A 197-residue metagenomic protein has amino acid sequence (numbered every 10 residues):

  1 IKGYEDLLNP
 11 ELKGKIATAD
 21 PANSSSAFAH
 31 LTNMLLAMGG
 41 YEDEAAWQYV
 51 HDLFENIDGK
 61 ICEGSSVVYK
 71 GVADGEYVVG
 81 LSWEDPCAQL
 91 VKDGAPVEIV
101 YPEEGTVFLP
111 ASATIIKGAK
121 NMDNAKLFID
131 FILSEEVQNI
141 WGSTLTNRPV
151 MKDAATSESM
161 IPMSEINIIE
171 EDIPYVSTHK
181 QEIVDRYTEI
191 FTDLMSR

Functional and structural regions predicted by a protein language model:
I1-E76: Extracytoplasmic ligand-binding site segments that recognize negatively charged/polar headgroups
Y4, V68-Y69, C87, A125 (+1 more regions): Short, hydrophobic alpha-helical packing/hinge segments within bilobed ligand-binding/sensory domains
G14, A22-S26, D85-A88, E104-V107 (+1 more regions): Solvent-exposed loop/turn segments at secondary-structure junctions within structured extracellular/periplasmic domains
K15-A19, V78-S82, E98-Y101: Structural recognition of the beta-strand scaffold that forms the well-ordered cores of secreted hydrolase catalytic
Y49-F54, I61-C62, D93-K117, D153: Periplasmic-binding protein-like
A73, Y77-P96: A ligand-binding cleft/hinge motif common to bilobed small-molecule-binding domains
T106-V107, A111, I116-E171: Mature extracytoplasmic/periplasmic domains
E158-R197: Extracellular/periplasmic bilobal clamshell ligand-binding domains
